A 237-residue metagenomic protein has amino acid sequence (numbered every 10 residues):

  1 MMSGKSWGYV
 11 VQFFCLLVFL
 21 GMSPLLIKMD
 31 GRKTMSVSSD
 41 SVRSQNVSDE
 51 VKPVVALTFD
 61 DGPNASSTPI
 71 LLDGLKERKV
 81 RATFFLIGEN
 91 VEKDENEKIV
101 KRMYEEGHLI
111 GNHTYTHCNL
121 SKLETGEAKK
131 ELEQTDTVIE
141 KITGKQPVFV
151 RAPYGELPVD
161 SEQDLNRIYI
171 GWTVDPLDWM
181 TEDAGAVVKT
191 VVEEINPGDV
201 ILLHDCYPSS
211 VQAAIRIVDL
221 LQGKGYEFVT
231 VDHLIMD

Functional and structural regions predicted by a protein language model:
M1-L16: N-terminal Sec-pathway targeting helices
G21-T34: Membrane-interface motif at the C-terminal end of an N-terminal transmembrane signal
P24-I27, S41-V42, N46-D49, E77-K79 (+2 more regions): C-terminal domain-boundary segment and adjacent tail
R32-S121, E127-A128, V138, Q146 (+1 more regions): Active-site beta->alpha N-cap acidic-glycine motif
C118-E227, D232-D237: Catalytic domains of cell-wall/extracellular-matrix polysaccharide-remodeling enzymes, centered on de-N-acetylation
